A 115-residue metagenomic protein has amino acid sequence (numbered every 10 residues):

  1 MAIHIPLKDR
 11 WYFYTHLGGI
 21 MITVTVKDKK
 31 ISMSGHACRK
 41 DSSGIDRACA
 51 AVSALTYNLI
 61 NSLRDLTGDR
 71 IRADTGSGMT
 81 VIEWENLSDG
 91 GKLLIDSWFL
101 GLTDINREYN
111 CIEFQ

Functional and structural regions predicted by a protein language model:
I3-I20: Short, Lys/Arg-enriched N-terminal segments with co-localized hydrophobic residues within the first ~10-30 amino acids
T15-R47, Y57-Q115: N-terminal intrinsically disordered, cationic/polar leader segments that include organellar targeting peptides
A50-A51: Extended, amphipathic alpha-helices with heptad-repeat/coiled-coil or helix-bundle character that serve as
A54: Short, surface-exposed ligand-recognition loops at beta-strand->loop->(often short) alpha-helix junctions that present
